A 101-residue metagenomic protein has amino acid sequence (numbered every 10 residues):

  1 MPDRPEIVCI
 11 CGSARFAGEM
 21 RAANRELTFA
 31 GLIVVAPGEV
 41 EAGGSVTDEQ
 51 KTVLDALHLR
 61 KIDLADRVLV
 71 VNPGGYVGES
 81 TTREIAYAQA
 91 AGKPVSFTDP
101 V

Functional and structural regions predicted by a protein language model:
M1-V101: Conserved catalytic or regulatory cores that recognize and/or transform ribose-phosphate-containing ligands
